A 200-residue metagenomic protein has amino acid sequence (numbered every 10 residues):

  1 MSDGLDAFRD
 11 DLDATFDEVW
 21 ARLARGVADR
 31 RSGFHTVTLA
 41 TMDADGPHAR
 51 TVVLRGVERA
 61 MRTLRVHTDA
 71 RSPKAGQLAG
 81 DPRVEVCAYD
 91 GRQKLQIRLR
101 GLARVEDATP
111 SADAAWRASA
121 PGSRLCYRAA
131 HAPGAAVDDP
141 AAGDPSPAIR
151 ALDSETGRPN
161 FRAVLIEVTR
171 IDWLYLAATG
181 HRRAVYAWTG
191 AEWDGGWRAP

Functional and structural regions predicted by a protein language model:
M1-P200: Binding-site signature for planar aromatic cofactors or substrates
